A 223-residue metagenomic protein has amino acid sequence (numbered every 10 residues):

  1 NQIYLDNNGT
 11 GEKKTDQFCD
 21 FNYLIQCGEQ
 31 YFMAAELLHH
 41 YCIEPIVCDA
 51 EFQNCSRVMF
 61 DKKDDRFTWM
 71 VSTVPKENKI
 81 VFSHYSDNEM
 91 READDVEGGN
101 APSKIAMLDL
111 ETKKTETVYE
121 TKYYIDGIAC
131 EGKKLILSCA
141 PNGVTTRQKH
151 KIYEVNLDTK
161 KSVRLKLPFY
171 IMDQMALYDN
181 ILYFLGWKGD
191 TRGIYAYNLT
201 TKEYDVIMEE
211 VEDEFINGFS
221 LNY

Functional and structural regions predicted by a protein language model:
Q2-Y4, E44-I46, K104-A106, K151-Y153 (+1 more regions): A short loop-to-beta-strand structural motif that recurs across blades of beta-propeller domains
I3, G9-K13, S56-D65, M208-N222: Surface-exposed loop and turn segments in beta-propeller and other repeat-based domains that flank or scaffold
D6-T10, D49-Q53, D109-K113, N156-K160 (+1 more regions): Short loop/turn segments that connect beta-strands within beta-propeller blades
K13-Q17, C55-D61, E116-E120, V163-L167 (+1 more regions): Beta-propeller fold detector
Q17-C27, D65-P75, K122-G132, F169-D179 (+1 more regions): Repeated scaffold domains used in trafficking and secretory/extracellular systems, primarily beta-propellers
F32-A35, V81-H84, I136-C139, Y183-G186: Residue position within the beta-strands of beta-propeller blades
E36-L38, S83-N100, A140-Q148: Short, conserved, GDST-rich strand-edge loop motifs in beta-rich repeat architectures
N142, R147, T159-Y223: Hydrophilic extracytoplasmic domains
